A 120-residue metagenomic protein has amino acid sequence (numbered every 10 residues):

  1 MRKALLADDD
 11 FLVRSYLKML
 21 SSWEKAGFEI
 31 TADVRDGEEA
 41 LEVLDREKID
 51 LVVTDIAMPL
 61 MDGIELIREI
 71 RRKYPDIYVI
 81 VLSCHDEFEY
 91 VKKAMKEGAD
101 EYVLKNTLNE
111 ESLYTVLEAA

Functional and structural regions predicted by a protein language model:
R2, F11, E38-E39, A57: Cytosolic nucleotide-utilizing catalytic cores of signal-transduction proteins
R2-V13, L17-K18, V52: Conserved acidic segment of CheY-like receiver
L6, D33, V81-S83: Conserved SAM-binding loop
Y16-E24, V43: Alpha-helical interaction/dimerization surfaces of two-component signaling modules
K25-I30: A generic structural motif
T31-E38: Conserved Asp/Asn-Gly motif in the active-site loop of CheY-like receiver
E42, E47-A120: CheY-like receiver
